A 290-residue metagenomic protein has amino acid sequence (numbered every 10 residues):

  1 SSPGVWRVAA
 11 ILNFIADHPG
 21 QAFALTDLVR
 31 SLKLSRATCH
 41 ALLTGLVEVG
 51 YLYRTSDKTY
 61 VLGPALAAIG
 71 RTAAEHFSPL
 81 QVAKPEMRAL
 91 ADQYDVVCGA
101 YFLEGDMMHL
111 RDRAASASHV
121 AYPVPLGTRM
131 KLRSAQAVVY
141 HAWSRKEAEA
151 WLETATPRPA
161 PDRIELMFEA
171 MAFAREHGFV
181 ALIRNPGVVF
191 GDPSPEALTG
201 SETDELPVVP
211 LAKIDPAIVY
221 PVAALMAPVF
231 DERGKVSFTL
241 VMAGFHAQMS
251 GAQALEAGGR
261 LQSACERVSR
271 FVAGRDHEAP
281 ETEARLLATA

Functional and structural regions predicted by a protein language model:
S1-L80, E266-F271: N-terminal helix-turn-helix
K58-E169: Amphipathic alpha-helical effector-binding/dimerization core of metabolite-sensing transcriptional regulators
M108, R233-K235: Short, glycine-anchored, charge-dense loop/turn motifs used at functional sites
R113-A115, N185, V241: Short clusters of small/polar residues that mark proteolytic maturation junctions
Y122-V219, A290: Short, solvent-exposed recognition segments
L206-A223, V236-A290: Juxtadomain coupling helices with adjacent low-complexity linkers
A224-R233: A short, hydrophobic, proline-anchored segment that marks a local hinge/packing element in signaling and regulatory
